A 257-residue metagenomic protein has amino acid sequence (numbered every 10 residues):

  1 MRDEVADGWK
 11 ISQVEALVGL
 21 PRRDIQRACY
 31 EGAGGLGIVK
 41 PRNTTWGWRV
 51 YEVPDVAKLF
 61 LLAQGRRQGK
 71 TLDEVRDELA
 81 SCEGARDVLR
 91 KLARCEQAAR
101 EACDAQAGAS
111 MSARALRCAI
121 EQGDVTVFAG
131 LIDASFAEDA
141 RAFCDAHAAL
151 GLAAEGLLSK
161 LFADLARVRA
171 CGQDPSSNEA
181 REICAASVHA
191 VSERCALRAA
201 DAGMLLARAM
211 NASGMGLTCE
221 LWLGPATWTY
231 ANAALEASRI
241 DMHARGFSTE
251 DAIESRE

Functional and structural regions predicted by a protein language model:
R2-A16, K40, T45-E257: Arg/Lys-rich, alpha-helical DNA-contact motif
E15, Q26-C29: The alpha-helix within a helix-turn-helix
R23: Key DNA-contact positions within bacterial/archaeal DNA-binding proteins
A28, A33, Y51: Conserved active-site tyrosine of GNAT-family acetyltransferases
A33-V39: Short hinge/loop at the helix->beta-strand junction immediately C-terminal to the helix-turn-helix recognition helix
